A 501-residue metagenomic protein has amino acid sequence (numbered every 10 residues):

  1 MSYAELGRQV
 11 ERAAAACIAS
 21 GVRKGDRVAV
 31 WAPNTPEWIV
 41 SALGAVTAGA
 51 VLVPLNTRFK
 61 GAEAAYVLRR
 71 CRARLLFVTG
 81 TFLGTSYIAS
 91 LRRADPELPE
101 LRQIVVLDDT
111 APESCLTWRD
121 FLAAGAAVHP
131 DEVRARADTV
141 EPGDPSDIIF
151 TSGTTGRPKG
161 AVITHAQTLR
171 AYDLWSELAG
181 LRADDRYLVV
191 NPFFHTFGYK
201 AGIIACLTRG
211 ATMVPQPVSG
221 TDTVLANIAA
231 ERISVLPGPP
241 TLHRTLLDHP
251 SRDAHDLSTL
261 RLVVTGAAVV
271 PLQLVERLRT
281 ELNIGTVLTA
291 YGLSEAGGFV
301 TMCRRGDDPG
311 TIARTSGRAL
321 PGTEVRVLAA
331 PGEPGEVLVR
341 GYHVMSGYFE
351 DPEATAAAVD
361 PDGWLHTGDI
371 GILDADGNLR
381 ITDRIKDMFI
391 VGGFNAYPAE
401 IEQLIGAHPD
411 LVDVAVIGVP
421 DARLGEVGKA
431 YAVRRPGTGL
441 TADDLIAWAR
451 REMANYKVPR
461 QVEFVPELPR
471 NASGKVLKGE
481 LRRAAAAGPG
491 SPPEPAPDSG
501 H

Functional and structural regions predicted by a protein language model:
M1-T35, I39, L43, K60-A65 (+3 more regions): Conserved AMP-binding/adenylate-forming core of the ANL superfamily
S2-E5, G143-R170: Conserved AMP-binding A3 loop
A19-S20, A50-A123, P436-T438: Structural core segment of the AMP-binding/adenylate-forming
D26-R27, P33-V53, T57-G61, R69-L75 (+3 more regions): A short helix-loop-beta submotif of the ANL/AMP-binding
F59-A65, L76-V78, I228, L236 (+8 more regions): AMP-binding/adenylate-forming catalytic core of the ANL superfamily
V106, L116-R119, A124-F150, R157 (+1 more regions): Conserved pre-ATP/AMP-binding loop-to-beta segment of ANL
D120-A123, I233-G238, L247-T311, E324: Gly/Ser/Thr-rich phosphate-binding loop
L169-R186, F194-V235, H249: Conserved AMP-binding/adenylation subdomain of ANL enzymes
